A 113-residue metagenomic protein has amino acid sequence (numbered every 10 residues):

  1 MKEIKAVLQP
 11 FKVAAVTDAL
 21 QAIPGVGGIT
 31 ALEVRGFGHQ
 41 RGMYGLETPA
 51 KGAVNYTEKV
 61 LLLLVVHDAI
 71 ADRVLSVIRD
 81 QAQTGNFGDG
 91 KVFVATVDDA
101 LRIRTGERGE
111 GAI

Functional and structural regions predicted by a protein language model:
M1-I113: Positively charged, small/polar-rich N-terminal and surface patches that mediate targeting and assembly and bind
